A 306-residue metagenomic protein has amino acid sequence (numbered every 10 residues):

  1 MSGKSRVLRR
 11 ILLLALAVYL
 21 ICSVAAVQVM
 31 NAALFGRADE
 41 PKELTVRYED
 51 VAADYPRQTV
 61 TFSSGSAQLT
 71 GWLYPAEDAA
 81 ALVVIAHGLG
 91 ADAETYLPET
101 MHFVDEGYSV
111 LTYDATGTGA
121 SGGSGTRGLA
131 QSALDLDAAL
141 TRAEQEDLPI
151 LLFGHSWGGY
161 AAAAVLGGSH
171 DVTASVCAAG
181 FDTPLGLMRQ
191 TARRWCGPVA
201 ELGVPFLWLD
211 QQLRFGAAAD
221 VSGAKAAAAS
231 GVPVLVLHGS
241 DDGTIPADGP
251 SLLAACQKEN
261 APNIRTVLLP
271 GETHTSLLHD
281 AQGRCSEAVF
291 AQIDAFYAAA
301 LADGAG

Functional and structural regions predicted by a protein language model:
L8-S63, W72: An N-terminal hydrophobic leader/cap segment in hydrolases
L89-H102, A115, D248: The serine-hydrolase catalytic nucleophile loop
F103-G122: Conserved alpha/beta-hydrolase
T126-E146: Alpha/beta-hydrolase active-site loop
A164-G216: Hydrolase active-site cap/lid region
S230, V236-H238, D242: Short beta-strand/loop motif that positions the catalytic acidic residue of the alpha/beta-hydrolase fold
V232, P246-C256: Short alpha-helix in the alpha/beta-hydrolase fold that links the catalytic acid
E259-G306: C-terminal catalytic histidine-bearing segment of alpha/beta-hydrolase fold enzymes
